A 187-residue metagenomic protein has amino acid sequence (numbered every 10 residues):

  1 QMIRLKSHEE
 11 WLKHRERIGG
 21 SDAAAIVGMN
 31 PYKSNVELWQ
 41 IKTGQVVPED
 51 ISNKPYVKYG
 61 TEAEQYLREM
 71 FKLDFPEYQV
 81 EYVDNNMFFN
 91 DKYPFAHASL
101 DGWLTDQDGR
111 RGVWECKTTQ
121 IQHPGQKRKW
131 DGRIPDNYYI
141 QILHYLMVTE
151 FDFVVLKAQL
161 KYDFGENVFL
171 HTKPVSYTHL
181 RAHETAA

Functional and structural regions predicted by a protein language model:
Q1-E62, Y66: Charged, glycine-rich intrinsically disordered N-terminal tails and low-complexity linkers that flank
G60-A63, N86-F89, L104-D106, K117-Q120 (+1 more regions): Short, flexible loop/turn elements at secondary-structure junctions
Q65-F75, R133-K161: Metal-dependent nuclease catalytic cores in nucleic-acid-processing enzymes, especially RNase H-like/related
F71, L100-L104, D108-Q126, Y145: Conserved catalytic cores of phosphodiester-cleaving nucleases, focusing on short active-site segments
K72-P94: A short acidic/basic microdomain associated with nuclease active sites
G125-D136, T172: Short helix/strand-bridging catalytic loops that position acidic/His residues to coordinate divalent metals and engage
F153-Y177: Substrate-binding beta-hairpin/strand module that engages nucleic acids
H179-A182, A186-A187: Single conserved hydrophobic/aromatic residue that forms the stacking wall/gate of nucleotide- or nucleobase-binding
